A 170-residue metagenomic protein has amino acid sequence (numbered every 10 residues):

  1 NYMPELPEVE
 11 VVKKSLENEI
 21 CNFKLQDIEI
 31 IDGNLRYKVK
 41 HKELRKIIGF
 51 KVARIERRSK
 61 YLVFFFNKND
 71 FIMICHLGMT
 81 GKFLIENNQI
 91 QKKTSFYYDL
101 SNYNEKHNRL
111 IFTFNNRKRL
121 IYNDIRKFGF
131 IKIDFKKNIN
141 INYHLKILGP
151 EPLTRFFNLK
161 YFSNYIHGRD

Functional and structural regions predicted by a protein language model:
N1, Q26-E29, N123, G129-I131: Residue-level marker of intrinsically disordered, low-complexity segments enriched for small/polar residues
Y2-F71, L77, E86-S95, T113-F114 (+2 more regions): Extended, highly charged segments
N69, M73-D170: Phosphate/anion-contacting hairpin/loop surfaces
